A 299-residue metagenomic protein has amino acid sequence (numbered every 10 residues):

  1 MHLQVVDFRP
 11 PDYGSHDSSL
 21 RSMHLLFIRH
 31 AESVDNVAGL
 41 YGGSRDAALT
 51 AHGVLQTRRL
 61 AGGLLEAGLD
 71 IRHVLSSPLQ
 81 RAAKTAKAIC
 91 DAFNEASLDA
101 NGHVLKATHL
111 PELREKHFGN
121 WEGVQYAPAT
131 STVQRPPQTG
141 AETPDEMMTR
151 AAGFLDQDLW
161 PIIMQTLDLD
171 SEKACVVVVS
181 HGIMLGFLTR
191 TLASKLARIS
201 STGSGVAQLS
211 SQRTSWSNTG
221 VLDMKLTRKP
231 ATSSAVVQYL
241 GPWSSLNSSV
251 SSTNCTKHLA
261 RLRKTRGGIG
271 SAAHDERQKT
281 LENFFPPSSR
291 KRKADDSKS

Functional and structural regions predicted by a protein language model:
H2, D12-S15, L20, R58-R135 (+1 more regions): Phosphate-coordination/substrate-recognition cap region in phosphate-metabolizing enzymes
H2-M23, K116-F118, E122-V124, R190-S299: Acidic, low-complexity terminal tails and accessory targeting/binding regions of phosphate-metabolizing enzymes
R21-E32: Short coil-to-beta-strand
L25, L169-G186: Generic beta-sheet signal
A31, G182, T256: Active-site metal-binding loops of divalent metal-dependent hydrolases
E32-A88, P137-L155: Loop-to-helix element that buttresses phosphate recognition and phosphoryl-transfer chemistry
V34-V37, A82-T85, K116-G119, L185-L188 (+1 more regions): Short catalytic/ligand-binding loop motif for oxyanion handling, primarily in non-cytosolic enzymes, centered on
L65-G68, A92-G102, L159-E172, L196-S201 (+1 more regions): Alpha-helix termini
